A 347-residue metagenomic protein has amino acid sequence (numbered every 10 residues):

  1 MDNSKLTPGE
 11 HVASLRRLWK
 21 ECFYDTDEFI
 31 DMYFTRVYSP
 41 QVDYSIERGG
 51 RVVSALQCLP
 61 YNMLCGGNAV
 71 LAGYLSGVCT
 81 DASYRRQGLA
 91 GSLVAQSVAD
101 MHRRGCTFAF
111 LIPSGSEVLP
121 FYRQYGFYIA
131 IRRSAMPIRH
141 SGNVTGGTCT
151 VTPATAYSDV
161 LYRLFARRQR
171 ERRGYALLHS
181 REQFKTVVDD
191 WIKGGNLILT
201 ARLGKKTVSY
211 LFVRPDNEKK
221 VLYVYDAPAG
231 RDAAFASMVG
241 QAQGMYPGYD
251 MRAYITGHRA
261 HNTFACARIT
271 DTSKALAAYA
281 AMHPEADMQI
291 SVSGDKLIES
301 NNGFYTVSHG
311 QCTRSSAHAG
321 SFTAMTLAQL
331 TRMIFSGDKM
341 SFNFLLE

Functional and structural regions predicted by a protein language model:
M1-P60, G67-Y74, H140-R181, N217-K220: Short amphipathic alpha-helix that is part of the acyltransferase structural core
Y61, V78, S114-E117, D216: An acidic- and aromatic-residue-enriched active-site/binding cleft used to recognize and process polar
G77-T80, R86-A99, Q124, G230-G244: Conserved acetyl-CoA-binding loop-helix of GNAT-fold acetyltransferases
V94, M101-S114, G244-G257: Conserved GNAT acetyl-CoA-binding A-motif
S97-M101, C106-I112, E117-F121, Y125-I129 (+1 more regions): A generic, well-ordered mixed alpha/beta core segment in the N-terminal half of proteins
Y125-V144, Y225-A233, S237-L346: Active-site/acyl-donor-binding loops of N-acyltransferases
I129-D232, A236, Q241, G257 (+1 more regions): Amide-forming acyltransferase catalytic core, primarily the GNAT-like/NAT-type and related acyltransferase folds
